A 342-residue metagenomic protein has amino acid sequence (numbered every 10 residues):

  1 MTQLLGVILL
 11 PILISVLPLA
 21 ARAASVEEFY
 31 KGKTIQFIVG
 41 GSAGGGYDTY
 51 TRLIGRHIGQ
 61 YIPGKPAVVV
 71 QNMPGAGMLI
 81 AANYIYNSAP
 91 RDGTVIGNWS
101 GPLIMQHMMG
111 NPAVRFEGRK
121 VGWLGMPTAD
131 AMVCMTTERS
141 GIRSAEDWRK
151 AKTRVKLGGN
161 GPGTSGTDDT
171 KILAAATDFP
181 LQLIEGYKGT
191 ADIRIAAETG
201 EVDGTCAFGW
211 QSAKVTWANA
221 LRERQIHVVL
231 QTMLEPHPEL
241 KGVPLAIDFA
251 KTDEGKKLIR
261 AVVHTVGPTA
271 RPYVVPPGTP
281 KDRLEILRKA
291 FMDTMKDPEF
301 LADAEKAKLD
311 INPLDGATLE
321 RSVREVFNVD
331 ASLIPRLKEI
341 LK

Functional and structural regions predicted by a protein language model:
G6-V16: Bacterial N-terminal signal peptides
L17-A23: Sec/Tat signal peptide C-region and signal peptidase I cleavage site
A23-Y30: Cleaved targeting-peptide boundary
K31-K33, E223-Q225, V229, F249-K251 (+3 more regions): An extracytoplasmic/periplasmic, membrane-proximal ligand-sensing/linker region
I35, Q60-K65, Y84-V95, I104-E201 (+2 more regions): Hinge/capping helix and adjacent helix->loop/strand transition within the periplasmic-binding protein
Q36-T51, P74-G77, G158-S165: Extracytoplasmic "Venus flytrap"
M73-A81, I184-T199, W210-S212, A317: Short helix-initiation/N-cap motifs at beta->coil->alpha
G101-A113, T167, K171-A176, T199 (+1 more regions): A ligand-binding cleft/hinge motif common to bilobed small-molecule-binding domains
